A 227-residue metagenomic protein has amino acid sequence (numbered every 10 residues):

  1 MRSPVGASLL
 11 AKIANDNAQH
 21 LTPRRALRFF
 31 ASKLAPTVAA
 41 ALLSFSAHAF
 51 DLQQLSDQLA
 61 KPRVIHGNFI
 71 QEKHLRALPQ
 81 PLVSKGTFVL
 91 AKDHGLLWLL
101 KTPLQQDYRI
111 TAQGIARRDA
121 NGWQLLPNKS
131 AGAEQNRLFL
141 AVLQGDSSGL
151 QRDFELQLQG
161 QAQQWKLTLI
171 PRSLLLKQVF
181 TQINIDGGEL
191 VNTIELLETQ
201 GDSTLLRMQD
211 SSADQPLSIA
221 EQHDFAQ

Functional and structural regions predicted by a protein language model:
A7-S8: Intrinsic, low-complexity polybasic segments
A11, A26, L34-A35: Short, low-complexity intrinsically disordered segments enriched in A/P/G/S/L with frequent Arg, especially at protein
A40-A49: Hydrophobic h-region of N-terminal signal peptides that target proteins for export in Gram-negative bacteria
H48-N68, H74-P79, H223-Q227: N-terminal leader/targeting segments and the immediate start of mature chains
F69, L96-L100, I115-R118, L125 (+2 more regions): Short hydrophobic/aromatic-rich beta-strand segments that constitute the beta-sheet cores of beta-sandwich/beta-barrel
L78-L82, T87-K92, L96-T102, D107-I110 (+2 more regions): Structural recognition of beta-strand segments within beta-rich domains
D119-A141: Acidic/charged, solvent-exposed loop-and-adjacent secondary-structure segments enriched in E/D, K/R, S/T, and G/P
S147, Q151-Q227: Gly/Pro-enriched, hydrophobic low-complexity segments that function as extracytoplasmic propeptides/linkers
